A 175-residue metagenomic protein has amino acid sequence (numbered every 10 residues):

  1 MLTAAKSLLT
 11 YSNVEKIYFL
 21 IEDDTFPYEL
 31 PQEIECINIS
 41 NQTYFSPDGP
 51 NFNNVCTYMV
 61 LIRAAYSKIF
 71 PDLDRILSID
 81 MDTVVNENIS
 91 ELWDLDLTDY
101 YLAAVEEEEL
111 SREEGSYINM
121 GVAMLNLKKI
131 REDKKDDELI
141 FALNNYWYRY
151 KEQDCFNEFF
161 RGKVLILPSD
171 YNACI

Functional and structural regions predicted by a protein language model:
M1-L2: A short, glycine/small-residue-rich beta-strand->loop->alpha-helix junction that serves as a flexible
S7-V14: Short, acidic, metal-binding catalytic loop of nucleotide-sugar glycosyltransferases
K16-E22, A104: Short internal beta-strands
Y18, I34-S40, L165-L167: General small-molecule cofactor/ligand-binding pocket signal
I21-F26, N41-Q42, I89, E108-E109: Short, polar loop motifs at secondary-structure junctions
F26-K68: Active-site-proximal specificity loops/subdomain of glycosyltransferases
N38, M59-Y117, A123-L125, R131: GT-A fold catalytic core of metal-dependent nucleotide-sugar glycosyltransferases, centered on the diacidic
E108, G115-I175: Catalytic core and acceptor-binding pocket of nucleotide-sugar-dependent glycosyltransferases
